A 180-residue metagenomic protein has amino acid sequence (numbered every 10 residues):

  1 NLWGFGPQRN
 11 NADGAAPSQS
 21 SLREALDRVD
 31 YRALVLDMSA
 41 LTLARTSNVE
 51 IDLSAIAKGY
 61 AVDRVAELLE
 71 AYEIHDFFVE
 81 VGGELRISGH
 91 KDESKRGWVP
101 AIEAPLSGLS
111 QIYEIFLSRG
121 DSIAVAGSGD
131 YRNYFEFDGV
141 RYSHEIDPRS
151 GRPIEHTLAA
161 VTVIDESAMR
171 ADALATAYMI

Functional and structural regions predicted by a protein language model:
N1-I180: Mature catalytic core of soluble alpha/beta enzymes
